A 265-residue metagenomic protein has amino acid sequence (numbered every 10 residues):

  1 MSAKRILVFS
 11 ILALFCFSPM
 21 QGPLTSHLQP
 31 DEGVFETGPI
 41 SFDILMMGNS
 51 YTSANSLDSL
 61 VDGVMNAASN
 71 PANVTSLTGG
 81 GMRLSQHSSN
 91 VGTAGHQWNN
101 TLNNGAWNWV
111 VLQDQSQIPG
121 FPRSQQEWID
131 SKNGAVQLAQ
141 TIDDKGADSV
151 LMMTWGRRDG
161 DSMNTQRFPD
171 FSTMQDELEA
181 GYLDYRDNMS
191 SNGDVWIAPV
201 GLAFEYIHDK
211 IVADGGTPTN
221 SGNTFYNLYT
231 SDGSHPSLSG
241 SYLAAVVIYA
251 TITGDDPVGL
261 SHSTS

Functional and structural regions predicted by a protein language model:
M1-S26: Secretory targeting signatures
F15, G222-T224, D256-P257: Short acidic (Asp/Glu) and glycine-rich catalytic loops that position anionic groups and cofactors
T25-G38: Low-complexity, acidic Ser/Thr/Pro-rich repeat tracts that form intrinsically disordered stalk/linker regions of very
I40-S41, S53, D62-A67, N99 (+5 more regions): Extracytoplasmic low-complexity repetitive segments enriched in small/polar residues
F42-L45, Y51-T141: Conserved SGNH/GDSL esterase-like catalytic core that processes O-acyl groups on lipids and polysaccharides
G79-G81, G156, F204, T264: Residue-level detector of flexible, active-site-proximal loop/helix-junction positions within diverse enzyme catalytic
N99-L238, A250: Alpha-helical cap/lid subdomain in secreted, periplasmic, or secretory-pathway luminal O-acyl-processing enzymes
S237-S265: Extracellular low-complexity, Gly/Ser/Thr-rich intrinsically disordered linkers and protease-sensitive activation/hinge
